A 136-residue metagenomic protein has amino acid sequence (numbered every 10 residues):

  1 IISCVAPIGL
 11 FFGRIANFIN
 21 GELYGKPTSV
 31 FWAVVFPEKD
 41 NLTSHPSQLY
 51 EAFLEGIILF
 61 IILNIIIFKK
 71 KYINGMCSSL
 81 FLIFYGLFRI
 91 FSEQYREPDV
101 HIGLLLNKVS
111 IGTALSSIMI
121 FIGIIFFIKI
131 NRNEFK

Functional and structural regions predicted by a protein language model:
I1-K136: A feature for loop-to-transmembrane-helix boundaries and adjacent hydrophobic helices in multi-pass integral membrane
